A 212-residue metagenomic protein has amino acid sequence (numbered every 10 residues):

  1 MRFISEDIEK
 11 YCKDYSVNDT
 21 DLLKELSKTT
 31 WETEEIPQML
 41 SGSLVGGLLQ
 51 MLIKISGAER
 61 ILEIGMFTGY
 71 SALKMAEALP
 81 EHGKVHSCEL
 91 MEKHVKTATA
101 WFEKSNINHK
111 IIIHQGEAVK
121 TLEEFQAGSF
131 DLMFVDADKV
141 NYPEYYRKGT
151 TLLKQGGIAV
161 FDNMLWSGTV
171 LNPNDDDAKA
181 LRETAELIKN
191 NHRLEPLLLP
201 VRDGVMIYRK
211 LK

Functional and structural regions predicted by a protein language model:
M1-L132, K139-V160, M164-K212: A short alpha-helical cap/connector motif
